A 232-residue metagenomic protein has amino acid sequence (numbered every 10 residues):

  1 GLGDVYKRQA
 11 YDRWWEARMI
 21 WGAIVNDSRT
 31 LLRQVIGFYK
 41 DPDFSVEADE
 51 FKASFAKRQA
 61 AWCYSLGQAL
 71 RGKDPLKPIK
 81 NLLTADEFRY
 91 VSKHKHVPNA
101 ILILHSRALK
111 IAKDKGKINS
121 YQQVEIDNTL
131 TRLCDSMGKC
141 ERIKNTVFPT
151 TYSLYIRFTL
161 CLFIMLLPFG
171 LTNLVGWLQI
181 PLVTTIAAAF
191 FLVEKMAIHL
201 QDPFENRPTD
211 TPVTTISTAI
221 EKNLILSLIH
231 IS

Functional and structural regions predicted by a protein language model:
G1-Y6, H230: Short, small-residue-biased leader/transition segments that mark boundaries at the very start of proteins
D4, A61, S65-Q68, L160-M165: Hydrophobic alpha-helical transmembrane segments of multi-pass integral membrane proteins
K7-M19: Transmembrane signal-anchor/signal-peptide helices with a preference for the extracytoplasmic
R8-Q9, R142-L228: Alpha-helical transmembrane anchor segments
S28-A60, F204-L228, S232: Solvent-exposed, non-transmembrane helices and loops of integral membrane proteins
Q34-T150: Structured inter-helical modules in multipass membrane proteins
